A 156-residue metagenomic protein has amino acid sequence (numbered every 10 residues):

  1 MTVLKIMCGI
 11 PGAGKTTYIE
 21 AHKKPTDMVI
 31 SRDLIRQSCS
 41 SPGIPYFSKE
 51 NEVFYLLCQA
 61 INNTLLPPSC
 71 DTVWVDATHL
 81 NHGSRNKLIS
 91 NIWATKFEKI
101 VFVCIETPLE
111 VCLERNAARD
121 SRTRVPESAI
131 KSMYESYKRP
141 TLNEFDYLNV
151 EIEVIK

Functional and structural regions predicted by a protein language model:
T2-C8, A13, T107-K156: Conserved GTP-binding G-domain of TRAFAC-class P-loop NTPases and closely related GTPase folds
V3-M7, D27, P68-V75, I100: Generic beta-sheet signal
C8-I10, R32, V75-T78: Short His-Asn-centered micro-motif
T16-T72, A118: Conserved substrate/cofactor phosphate-moiety recognition/catalytic segment in nucleotide-dependent phosphotransferases
D27-V29, I100-F102, Y147-V154: Conserved beta-strand scaffold positions in the cores of enzyme catalytic domains, especially in NTP/NDP-utilizing
S38-S41, H79-T123, S136: ATP-dependent NMP and nucleoside kinases share a basic, alpha-helical "lid"
P45-K49, A77, R122-V125: Pocket-edge positions in alpha/beta enzyme catalytic cores
N51-C58, H82, E106, E127-Y134: Amphipathic alpha-helical transducer elements in NTP-driven molecular machines
